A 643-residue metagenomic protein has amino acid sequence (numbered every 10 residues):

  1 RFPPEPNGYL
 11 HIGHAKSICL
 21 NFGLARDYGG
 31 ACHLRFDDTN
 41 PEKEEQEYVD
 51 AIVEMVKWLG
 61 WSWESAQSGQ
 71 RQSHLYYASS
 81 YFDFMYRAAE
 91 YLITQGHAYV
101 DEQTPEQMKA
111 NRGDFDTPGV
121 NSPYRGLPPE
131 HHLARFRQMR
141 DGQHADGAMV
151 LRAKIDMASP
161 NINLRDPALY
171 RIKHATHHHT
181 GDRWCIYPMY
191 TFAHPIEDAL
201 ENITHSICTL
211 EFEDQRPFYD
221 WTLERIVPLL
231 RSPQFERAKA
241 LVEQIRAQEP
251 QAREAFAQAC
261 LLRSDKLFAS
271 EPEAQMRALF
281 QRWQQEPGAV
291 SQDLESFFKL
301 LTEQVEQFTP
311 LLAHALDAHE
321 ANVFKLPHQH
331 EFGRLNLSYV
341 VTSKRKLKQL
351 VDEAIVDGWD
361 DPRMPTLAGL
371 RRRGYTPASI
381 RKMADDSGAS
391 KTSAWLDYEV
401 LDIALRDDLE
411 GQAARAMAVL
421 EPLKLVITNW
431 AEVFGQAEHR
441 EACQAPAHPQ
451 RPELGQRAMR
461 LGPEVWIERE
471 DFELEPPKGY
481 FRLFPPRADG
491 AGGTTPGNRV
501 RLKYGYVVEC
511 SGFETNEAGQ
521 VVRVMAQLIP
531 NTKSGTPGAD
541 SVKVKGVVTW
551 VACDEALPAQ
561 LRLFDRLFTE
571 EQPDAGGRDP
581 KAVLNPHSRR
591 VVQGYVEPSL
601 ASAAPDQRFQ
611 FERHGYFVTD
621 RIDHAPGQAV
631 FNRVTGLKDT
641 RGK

Functional and structural regions predicted by a protein language model:
R1-D50, T176-L210: N-terminal catalytic cores of NTP/NDP-binding nucleotidyl/phosphoryl-transfer enzymes
R1-Y9, G29-D37, E42-Q46, A51 (+13 more regions): Basic, alpha-helical terminal appendages of large translation-related enzymes
D38, E42, L75-S79, G126 (+11 more regions): Hydrophobic alpha-helical scaffolding
D50-M55, D116-V120: Short, hinge-like loop/turn segments at secondary-structure boundaries
V53-W58, N336-D357: Flexible glycine/proline-rich, aromatic-decorated loop/lid segments
Y91-A238, V242, F256, L261 (+5 more regions): Active-site cores that bind ATP or allylic diphosphates and position pyrophosphate for catalysis
S232-L316: Long intrinsically disordered, low-complexity regions that are acidic and Ser/Thr-rich
V340-Q349, L367-D385: Core structural elements
